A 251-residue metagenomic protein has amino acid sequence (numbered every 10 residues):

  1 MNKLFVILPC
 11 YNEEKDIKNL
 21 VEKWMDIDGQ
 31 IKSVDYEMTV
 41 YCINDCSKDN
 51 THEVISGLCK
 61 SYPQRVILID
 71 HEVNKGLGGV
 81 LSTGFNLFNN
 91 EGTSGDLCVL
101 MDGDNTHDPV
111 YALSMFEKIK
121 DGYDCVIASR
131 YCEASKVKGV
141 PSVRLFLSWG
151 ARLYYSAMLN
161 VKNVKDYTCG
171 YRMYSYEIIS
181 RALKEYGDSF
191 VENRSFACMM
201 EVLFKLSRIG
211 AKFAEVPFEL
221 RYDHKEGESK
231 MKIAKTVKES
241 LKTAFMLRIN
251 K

Functional and structural regions predicted by a protein language model:
M1-L4, K15, N19, S114 (+1 more regions): Hydrophobic helical membrane-anchoring modules
L8, K32-S47, I69-H71: Short beta-strand/loop segment that forms part of the nucleotide-sugar
E13-D16, S47, D108: Donor nucleotide-sugar binding loop of glycosyltransferases
E13-Q30: Short, well-formed alpha-helical segments that are part of the catalytic scaffolds of diverse glycosyltransferases
D26-D35, C59-P63, L87-D96, L183-S189: Alpha-helix termini
N44-E53, V73, N105: A conserved acidic beta->alpha catalytic loop
H71-F88, L97, P109-E192, H224-M231 (+1 more regions): Acceptor/aglycone-binding surface of glycosyltransferases and processive sugar-polymer synthases
G92-T106: Short beta-strand-to-loop acidic/aromatic patch adjacent to the donor-nucleotide binding site
